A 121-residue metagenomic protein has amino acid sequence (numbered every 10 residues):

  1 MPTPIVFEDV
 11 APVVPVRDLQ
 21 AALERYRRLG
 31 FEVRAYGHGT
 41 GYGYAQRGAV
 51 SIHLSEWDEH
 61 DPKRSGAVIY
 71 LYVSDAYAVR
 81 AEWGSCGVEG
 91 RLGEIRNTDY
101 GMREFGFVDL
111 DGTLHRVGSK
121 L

Functional and structural regions predicted by a protein language model:
M1-A21, A67-I69, K120-L121: N-terminal beta-strand motif that seeds the catalytic metal site of vicinal oxygen chelate
V6, V13-S51: Core segments of cupin and vicinal oxygen chelate
R17-Q20, I69-L114: Vicinal oxygen chelate
H38-G41, K63, T98-R103: Short acidic/glycine-enriched loop/turn segments that link adjacent beta-strands
G39, W57-D58, K120: Residue-level structural signal for beta-strand termini and adjacent loop
Y44-A49, F107-L110, K120: Active-site beta-strand termini and strand-to-loop segments that position acidic
I52-S55, G106, H115-R116: Conserved beta-strand in the GNAT
